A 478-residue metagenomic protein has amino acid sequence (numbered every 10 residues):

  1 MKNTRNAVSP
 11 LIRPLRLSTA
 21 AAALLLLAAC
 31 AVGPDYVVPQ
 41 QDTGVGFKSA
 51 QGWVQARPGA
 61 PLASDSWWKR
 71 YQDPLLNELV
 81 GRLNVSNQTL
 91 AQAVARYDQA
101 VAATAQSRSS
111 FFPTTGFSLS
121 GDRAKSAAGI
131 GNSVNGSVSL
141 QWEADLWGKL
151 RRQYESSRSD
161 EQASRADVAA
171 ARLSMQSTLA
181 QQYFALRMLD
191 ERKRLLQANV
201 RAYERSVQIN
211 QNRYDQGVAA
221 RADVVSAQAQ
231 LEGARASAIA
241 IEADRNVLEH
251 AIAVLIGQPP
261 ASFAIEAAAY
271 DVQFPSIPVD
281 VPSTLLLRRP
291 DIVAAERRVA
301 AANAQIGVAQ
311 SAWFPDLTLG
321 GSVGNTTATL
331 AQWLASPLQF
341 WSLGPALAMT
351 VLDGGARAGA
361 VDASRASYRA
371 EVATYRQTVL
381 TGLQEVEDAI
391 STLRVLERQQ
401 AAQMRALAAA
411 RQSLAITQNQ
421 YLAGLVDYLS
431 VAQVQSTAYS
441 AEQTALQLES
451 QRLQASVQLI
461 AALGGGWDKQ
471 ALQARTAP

Functional and structural regions predicted by a protein language model:
K2-R5, P14-V85, R158, E242-L287 (+2 more regions): Terminal intrinsically disordered/low-complexity segments used for targeting and assembly
V32-P39, D65-S66, Y71-R82, A91-V94 (+5 more regions): Small/polar-residue-enriched beta-strand and adjacent coil segments characteristic of outer-membrane beta-barrel
T89-V94, D98-T104, R108, L196 (+2 more regions): Long, contiguous alpha-helical "rod/stalk" segments
V94, R221-A229, D362, Y428-S436: Short, charged, amphipathic alpha-helical segments
L150, R165-V281, T392, L396 (+4 more regions): Periplasmic alpha-helical coiled-coil/stalk elements that build and connect Gram-negative outer-membrane
Y214-V218, Y421-L425, A462-G466: A short glycine-centered flexible hinge/capping loop motif at secondary-structure junctions
A220, G382, A389, G424-Y428: Alpha-helical heptad-repeat coiled-coil segments that mediate oligomerization/polymerization in large
L319, L347, S364, E371 (+10 more regions): Hydrophobic, well-ordered secondary-structure elements that form the walls of internal hydrophobic environments
